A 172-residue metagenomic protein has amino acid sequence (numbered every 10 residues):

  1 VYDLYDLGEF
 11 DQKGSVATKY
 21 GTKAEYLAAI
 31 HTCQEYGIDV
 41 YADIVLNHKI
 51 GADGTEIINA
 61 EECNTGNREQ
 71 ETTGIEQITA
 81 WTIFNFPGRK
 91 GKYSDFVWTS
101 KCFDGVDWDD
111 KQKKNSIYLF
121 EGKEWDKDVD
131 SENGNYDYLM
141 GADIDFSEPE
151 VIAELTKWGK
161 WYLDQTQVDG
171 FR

Functional and structural regions predicted by a protein language model:
V1-T166: Substrate-binding/active-site clefts of carbohydrate-active enzymes
